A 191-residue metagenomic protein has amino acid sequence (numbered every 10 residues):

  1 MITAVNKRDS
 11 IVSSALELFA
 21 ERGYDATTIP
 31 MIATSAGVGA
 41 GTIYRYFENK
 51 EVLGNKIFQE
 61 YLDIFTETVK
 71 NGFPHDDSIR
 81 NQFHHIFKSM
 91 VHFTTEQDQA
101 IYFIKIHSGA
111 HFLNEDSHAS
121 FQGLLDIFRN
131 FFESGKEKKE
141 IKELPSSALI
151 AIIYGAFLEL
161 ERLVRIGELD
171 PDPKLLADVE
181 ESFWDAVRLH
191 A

Functional and structural regions predicted by a protein language model:
M1-R22, T27-S35, V52: Basic, helix-initiating cap at the start of DNA-binding domains
V12, H84, K88, L125 (+5 more regions): An amphipathic alpha-helix signature
A36-F47: Short hydrophobic/aromatic patch on the recognition helix
E48-N49, Q99: Short, conserved catalytic or interaction motifs in soluble domains
K56, E60, K70-Q97, L149-I153 (+1 more regions): Hydrophobic alpha-helical connector segments
T66, L113-K138, S147-A151, R162: Amphipathic alpha-helical packing segments from all-alpha helical-bundle domains
S89, F93-F112, R162, I166: Amphipathic alpha-helical segments used for helix-helix packing
Y102, E137-E181: Hydrophobic/aromatic-rich alpha-helical bundle segments in the mid-to-C-terminal region
